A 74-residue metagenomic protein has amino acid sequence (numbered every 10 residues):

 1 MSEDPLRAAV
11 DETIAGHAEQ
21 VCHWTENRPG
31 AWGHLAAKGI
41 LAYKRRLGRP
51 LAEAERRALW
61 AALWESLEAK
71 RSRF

Functional and structural regions predicted by a protein language model:
M1-D4, R71-F74: Short intrinsically disordered terminal tails
S2-A37: N-terminal acidic leader/helix
E26-N27, G48, K70-R71: Short, flexible coil/linker elements and helix-boundary hinge sites characteristic of intrinsically disordered
W32-E68: Short, charge-rich amphipathic interface segments used for partner binding and complex assembly
